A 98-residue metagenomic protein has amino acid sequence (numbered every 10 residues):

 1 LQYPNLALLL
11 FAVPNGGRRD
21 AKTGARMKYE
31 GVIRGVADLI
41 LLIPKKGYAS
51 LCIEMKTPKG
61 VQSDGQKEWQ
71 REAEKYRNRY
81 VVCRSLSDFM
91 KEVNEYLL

Functional and structural regions predicted by a protein language model:
L1-L98: Catalytic phosphate/metal-binding cores of nucleic-acid and nucleotide-processing enzymes, i.e., regions that mediate
